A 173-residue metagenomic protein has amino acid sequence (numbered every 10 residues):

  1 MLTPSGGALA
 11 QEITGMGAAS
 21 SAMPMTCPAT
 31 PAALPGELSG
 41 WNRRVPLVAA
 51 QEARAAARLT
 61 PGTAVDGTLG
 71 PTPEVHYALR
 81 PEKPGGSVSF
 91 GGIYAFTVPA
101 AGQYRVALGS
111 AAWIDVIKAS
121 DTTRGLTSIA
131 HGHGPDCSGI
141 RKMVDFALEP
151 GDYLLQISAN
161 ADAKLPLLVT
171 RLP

Functional and structural regions predicted by a protein language model:
L2-A8: C-terminal segment of classical bacterial N-terminal signal peptides
Q11-P173: Acidic, Ser/Thr/Pro
